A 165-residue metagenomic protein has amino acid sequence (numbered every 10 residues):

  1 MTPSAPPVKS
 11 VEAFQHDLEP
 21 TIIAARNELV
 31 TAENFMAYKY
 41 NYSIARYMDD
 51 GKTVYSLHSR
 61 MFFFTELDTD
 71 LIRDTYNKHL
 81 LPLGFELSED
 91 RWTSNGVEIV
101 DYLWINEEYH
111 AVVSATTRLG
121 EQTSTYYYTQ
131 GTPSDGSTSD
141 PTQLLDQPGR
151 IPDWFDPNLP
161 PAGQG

Functional and structural regions predicted by a protein language model:
M1-E28, N34-Y38, E89-G165: An acidic-aromatic pocket/loop used at catalytic or ligand-binding sites
T2-H16, S43-H79: Terminal, regulation- and interaction-focused segments at domain boundaries
D17-L29, L67-S88: Amphipathic alpha-helical segments
